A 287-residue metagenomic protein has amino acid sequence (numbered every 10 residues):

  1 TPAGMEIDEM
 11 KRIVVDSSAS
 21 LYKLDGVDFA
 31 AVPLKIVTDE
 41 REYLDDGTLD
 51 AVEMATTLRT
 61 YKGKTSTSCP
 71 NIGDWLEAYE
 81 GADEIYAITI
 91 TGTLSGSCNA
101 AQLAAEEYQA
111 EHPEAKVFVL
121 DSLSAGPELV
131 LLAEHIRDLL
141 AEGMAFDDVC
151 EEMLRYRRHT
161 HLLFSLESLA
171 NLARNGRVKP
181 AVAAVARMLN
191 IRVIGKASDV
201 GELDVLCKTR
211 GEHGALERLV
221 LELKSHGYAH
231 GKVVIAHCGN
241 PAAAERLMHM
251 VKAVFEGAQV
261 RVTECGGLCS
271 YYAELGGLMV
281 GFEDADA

Functional and structural regions predicted by a protein language model:
I7-R12, S18-I36, E40-R41, L94-S97 (+4 more regions): Mixed-charge interfacial surface used for oligomerization/domain docking and macromolecular partner engagement
R41-A110: Class I S-adenosyl-L-methionine
T89, F118-V119: A glycine-rich beta-strand to alpha-helix segment that forms a phosphate/ribose-binding loop at ligand/cofactor sites
E114-A115: A short helix->loop->beta-strand "cap" motif at the edges of active sites that frequently abuts
